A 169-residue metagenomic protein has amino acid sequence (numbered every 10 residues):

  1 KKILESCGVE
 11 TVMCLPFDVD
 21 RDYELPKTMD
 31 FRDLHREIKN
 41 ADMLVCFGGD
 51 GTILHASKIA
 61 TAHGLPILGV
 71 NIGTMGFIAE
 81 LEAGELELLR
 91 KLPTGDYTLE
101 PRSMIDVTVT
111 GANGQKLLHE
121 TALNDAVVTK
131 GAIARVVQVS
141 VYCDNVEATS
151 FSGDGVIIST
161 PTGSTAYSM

Functional and structural regions predicted by a protein language model:
K1-M43, G84-T98, V109-E120: ATP/NTP phosphate-donor binding region
P16-D18, D50, I72-G73: Short, ordered loop/turn segments at secondary-structure junctions
G51-A56, T165-M169: Short glycine/serine/threonine-rich phosphate/pyrophosphate-binding segments that cradle anionic phosphate groups
S57-H63: Alpha-helix C-terminal capping segments
H63-L81: Short, acidic/small-residue loops that bind anionic groups at enzyme active sites
M75-D154: Catalytic core of DAGKc-family lipid kinases
G155-S159: AMP-binding/adenylate-forming core of the ANL superfamily
